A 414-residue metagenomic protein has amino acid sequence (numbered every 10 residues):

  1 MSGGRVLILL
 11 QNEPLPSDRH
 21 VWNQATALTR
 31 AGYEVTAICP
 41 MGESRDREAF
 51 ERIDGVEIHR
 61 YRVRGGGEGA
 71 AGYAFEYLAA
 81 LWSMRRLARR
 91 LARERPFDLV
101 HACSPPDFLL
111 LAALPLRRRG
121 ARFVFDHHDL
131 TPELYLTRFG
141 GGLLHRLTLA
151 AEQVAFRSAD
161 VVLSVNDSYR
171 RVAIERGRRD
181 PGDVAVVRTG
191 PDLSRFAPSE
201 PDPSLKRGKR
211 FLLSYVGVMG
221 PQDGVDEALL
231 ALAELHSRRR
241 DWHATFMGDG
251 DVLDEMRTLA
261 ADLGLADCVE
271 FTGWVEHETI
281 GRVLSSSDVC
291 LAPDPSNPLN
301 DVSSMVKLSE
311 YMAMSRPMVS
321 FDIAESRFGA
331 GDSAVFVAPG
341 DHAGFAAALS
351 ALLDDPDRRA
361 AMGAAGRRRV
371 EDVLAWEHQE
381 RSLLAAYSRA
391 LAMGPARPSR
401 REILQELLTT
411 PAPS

Functional and structural regions predicted by a protein language model:
M1-H59, V161, Q405-S414: N-terminal subdomain of nucleotide-sugar transferases
L7, L163, K206-L232, T245: Conserved donor-binding/catalytic core segment of Leloir-type glycosyltransferases
R47, R171-E175, G182-D183, G190-L205 (+2 more regions): Acidic anion/phosphate-binding donor-loop and adjacent secondary structure in glycosyltransferase catalytic cores
R89, F108-L111, P115-R119, F125 (+1 more regions): Membrane-proximal helix-turn-helix segments that form the acceptor-binding/catalytic region of lipid-linked
S168, G190, W274: Carbohydrate-associated surface elements
D223, E278-V283, A292-A313, V319-G329: Nucleotide-sugar-dependent
D254-G281: Nucleotide-activated donor-binding/catalytic signature segment of Leloir-type glycosyltransferases, i.e., the conserved
A334-A343, A351-D357: Conserved acidic donor-binding segment of nucleotide-sugar-dependent glycosyltransferases
